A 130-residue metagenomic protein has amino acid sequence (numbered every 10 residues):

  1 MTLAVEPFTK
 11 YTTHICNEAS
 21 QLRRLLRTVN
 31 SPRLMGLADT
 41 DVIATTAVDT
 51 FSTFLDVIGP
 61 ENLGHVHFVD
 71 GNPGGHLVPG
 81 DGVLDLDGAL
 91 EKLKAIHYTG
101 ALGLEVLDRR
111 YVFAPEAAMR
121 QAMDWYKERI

Functional and structural regions predicted by a protein language model:
M1: Short glycine/serine/threonine/alanine-rich loop segments
A4-H14: Active-site-proximal beta-alpha loop/turn segments in soluble metabolic enzymes
C16-I130: Histidine-acidic metal/acid-base catalytic patches
